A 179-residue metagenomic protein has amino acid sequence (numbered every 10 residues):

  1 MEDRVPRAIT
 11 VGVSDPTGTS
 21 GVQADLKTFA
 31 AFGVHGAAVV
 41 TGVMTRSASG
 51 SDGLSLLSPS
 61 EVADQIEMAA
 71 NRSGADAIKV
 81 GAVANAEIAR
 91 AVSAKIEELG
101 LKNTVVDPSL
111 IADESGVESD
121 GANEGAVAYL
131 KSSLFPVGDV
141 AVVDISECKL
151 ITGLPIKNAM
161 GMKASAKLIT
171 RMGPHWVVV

Functional and structural regions predicted by a protein language model:
M1-A77, A159-V179: Small-residue (G/A/S/T)-rich helix-start motifs and N-terminal tracts that mark the onset
V11-S14, T19-S20, V43, V80-V83 (+3 more regions): Fold-independent oxyanion-binding glycine-rich loops and adjacent beta-strand/coil segments at enzyme active sites
Q23-L26, D52-G53, V92-K95, S119-E124 (+1 more regions): Short, glycine/charged-enriched secondary-structure capping and boundary segments
A30, E97-G100, F135, T170: Anion (oxyanion) recognition and catalysis
A37, T41, N103-D107, L134-S146: Non-cysteine beta-strand/loop elements that form the S-adenosyl-L-methionine
M44-D52, A112-E118, K149-T152: A short acidic, helix-capping loop that chelates divalent metal ions and anchors anionic groups
A70-S133: Glycine/small-residue-rich loop that forms an oxyanion/phosphate-binding "nest" at active or ligand-binding sites
E118-V179: Conserved phosphate/ATP/ADP-binding segment of small-molecule kinases
